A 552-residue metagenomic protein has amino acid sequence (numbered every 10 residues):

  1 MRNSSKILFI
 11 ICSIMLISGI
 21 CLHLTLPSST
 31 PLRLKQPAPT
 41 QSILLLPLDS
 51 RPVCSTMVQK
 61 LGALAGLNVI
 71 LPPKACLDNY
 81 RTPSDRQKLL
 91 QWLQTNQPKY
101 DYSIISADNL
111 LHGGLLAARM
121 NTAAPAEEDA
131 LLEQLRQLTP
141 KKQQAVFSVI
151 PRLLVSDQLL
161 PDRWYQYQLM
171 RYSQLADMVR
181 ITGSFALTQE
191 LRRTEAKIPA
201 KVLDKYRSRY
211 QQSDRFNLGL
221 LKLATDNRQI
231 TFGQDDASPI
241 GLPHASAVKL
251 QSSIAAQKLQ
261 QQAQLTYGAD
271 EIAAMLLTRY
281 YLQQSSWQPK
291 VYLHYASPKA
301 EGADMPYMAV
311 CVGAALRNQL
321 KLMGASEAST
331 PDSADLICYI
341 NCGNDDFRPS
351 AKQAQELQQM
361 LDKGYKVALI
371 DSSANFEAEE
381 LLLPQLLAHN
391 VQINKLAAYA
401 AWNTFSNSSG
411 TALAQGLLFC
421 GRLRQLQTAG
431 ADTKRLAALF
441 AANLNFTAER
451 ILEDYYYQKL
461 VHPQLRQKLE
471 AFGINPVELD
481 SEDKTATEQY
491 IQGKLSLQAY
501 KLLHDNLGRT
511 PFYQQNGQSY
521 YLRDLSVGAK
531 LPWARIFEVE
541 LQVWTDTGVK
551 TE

Functional and structural regions predicted by a protein language model:
M1-I7: Positively charged n-region of N-terminal signal peptides that target proteins for export
F9-H23: Hydrophobic membrane-insertion alpha-helices, especially the h-region of bacterial N-terminal signal peptides
T25-E552: An N-terminal assembly and electron-transfer interface module characteristic of large anaerobic redox and radical
